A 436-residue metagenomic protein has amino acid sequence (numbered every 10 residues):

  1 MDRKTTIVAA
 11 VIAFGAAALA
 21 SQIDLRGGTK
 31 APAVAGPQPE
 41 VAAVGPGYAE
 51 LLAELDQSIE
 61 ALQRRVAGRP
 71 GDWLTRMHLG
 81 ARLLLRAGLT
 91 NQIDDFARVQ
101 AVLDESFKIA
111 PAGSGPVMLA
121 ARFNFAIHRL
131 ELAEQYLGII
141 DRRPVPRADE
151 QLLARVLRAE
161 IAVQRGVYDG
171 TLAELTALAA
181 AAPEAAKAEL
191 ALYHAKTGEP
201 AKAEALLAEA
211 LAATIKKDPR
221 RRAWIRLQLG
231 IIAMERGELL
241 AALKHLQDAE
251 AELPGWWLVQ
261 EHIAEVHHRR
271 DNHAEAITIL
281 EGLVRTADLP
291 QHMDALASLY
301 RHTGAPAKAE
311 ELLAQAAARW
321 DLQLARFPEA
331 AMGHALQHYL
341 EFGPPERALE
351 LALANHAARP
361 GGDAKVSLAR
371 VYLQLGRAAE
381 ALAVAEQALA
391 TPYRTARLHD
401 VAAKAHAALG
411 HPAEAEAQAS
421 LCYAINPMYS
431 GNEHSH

Functional and structural regions predicted by a protein language model:
D2-G115, E131, Q135, Y168 (+2 more regions): N-terminal leader/linker segments that initiate helical-solenoid repeat arrays
P70, L74-M77, P111, D149 (+7 more regions): Residue signature of alpha-solenoid helical repeat architecture, marking inter-repeat boundaries and helix-start
A81, L85-G88, R122, E160 (+7 more regions): Residue-level recognition of tetratricopeptide repeat
R86, T90-I93, I127, R165 (+7 more regions): Structural motif corresponding to the intra-repeat A-B loop/turn of tetratricopeptide repeats
